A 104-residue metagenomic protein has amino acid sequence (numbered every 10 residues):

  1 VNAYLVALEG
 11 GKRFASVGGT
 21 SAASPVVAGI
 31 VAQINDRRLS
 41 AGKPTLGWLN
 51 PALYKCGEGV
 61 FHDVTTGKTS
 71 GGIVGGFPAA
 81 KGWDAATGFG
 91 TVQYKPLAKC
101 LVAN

Functional and structural regions predicted by a protein language model:
V1-N104: Extracellular protease catalytic domains of secreted zymogens
